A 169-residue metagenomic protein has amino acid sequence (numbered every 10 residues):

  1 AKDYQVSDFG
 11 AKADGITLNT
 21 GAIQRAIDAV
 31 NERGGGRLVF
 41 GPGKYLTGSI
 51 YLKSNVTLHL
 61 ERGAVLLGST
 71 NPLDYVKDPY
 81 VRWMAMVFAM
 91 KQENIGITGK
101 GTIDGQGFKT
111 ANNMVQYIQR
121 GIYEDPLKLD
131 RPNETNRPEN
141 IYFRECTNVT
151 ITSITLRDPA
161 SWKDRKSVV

Functional and structural regions predicted by a protein language model:
A1-V169: Extracellular/periplasmic carbohydrate-active domains that bind, remodel, or depolymerize complex polysaccharides
